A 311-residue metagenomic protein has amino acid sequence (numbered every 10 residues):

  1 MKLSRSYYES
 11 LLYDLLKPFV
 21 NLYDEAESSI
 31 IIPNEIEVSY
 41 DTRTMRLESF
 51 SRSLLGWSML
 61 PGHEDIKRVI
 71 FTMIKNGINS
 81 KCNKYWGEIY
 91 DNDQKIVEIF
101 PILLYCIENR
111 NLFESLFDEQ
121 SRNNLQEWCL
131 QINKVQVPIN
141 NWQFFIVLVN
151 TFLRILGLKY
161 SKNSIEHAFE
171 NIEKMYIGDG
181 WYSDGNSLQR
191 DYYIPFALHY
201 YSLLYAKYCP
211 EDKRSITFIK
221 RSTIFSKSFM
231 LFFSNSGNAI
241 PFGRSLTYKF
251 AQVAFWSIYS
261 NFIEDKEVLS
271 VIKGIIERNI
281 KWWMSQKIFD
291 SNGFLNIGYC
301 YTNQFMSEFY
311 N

Functional and structural regions predicted by a protein language model:
M1-E48, R68-T72: Low-complexity, Ser/Thr/Pro/Gly-enriched N-terminal "stalk/linker" regions
L3-Y7, E211, D265-V268, I272: Alpha-helix capping and helix-coil boundary motifs
R5-D14, D212-R214, I276-N279: Short low-complexity stretches enriched in small and charged residues
L15, E173-K174, G274: Alpha-helical protein-protein interaction elements
R43-S51, L55-M59, K67-I263: Aromatic-lined, polymer-binding surfaces characteristic of secreted/periplasmic polysaccharide-degrading enzymes
T223-Y310: Non-catalytic carbohydrate-binding regions of carbohydrate-active enzymes
